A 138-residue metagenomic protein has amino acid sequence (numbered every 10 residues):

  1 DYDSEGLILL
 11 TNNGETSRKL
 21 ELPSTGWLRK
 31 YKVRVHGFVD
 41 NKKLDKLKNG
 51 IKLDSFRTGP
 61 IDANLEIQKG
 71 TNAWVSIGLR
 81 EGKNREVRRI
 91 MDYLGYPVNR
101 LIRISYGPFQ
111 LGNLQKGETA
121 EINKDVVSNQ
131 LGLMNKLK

Functional and structural regions predicted by a protein language model:
D1-K138: Basic, flexible Lys/Arg- and Gly-enriched helix-loop patches that mediate nucleic-acid binding at interfaces with rRNA
